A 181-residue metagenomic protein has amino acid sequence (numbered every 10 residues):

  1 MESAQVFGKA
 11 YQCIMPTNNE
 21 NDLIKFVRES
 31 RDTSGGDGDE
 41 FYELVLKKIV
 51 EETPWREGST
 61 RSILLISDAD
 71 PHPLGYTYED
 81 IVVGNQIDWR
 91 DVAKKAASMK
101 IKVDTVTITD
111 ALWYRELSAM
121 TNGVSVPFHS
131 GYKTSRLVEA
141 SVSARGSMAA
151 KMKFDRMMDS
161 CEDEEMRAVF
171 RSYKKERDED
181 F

Functional and structural regions predicted by a protein language model:
M1-F181: Divalent cation-coordinating acidic motifs and surrounding scaffolds that mediate Ca2+/Mg2+/Mn2+/Zn2+-dependent binding
